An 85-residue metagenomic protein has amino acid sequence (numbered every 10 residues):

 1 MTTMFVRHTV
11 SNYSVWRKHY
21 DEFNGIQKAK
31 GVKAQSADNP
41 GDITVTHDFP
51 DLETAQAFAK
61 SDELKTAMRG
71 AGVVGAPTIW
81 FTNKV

Functional and structural regions predicted by a protein language model:
M1-A67, V73-V85: Short S/T/G/P-rich N-terminal loop/turn motif that feeds into the first structured element of a domain
